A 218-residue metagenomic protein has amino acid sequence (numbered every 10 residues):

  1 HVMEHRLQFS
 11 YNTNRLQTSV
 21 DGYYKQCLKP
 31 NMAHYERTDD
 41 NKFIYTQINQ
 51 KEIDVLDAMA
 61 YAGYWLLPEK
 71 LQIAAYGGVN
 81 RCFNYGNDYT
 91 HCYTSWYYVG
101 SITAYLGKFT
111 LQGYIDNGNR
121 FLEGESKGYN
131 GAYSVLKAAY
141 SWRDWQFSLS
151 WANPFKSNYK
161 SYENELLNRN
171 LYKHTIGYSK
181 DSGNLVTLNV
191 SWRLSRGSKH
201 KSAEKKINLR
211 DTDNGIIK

Functional and structural regions predicted by a protein language model:
H1-A75, G86-T90, Y97: Outer membrane beta-barrel strand-and-loop segments of large Gram-negative receptors, especially TonB-dependent
M3, D54, T94, N130-A132 (+1 more regions): Residue-level preference for beta-strand/loop junctions
L7-T13, A58-Y64, V79, G100-A104 (+3 more regions): Residues on the lipid-exposed face of transmembrane beta-strands in outer-membrane beta-barrel proteins
T13-R15, Y24-L28, L66-P68, G77-Y85 (+5 more regions): Transmembrane beta-strands of outer-membrane beta-barrel pores
G22, P30-D39, C82-Y93, I115 (+3 more regions): Outer-membrane beta-barrel translocator domains and adjoining extracellular loop/strand segments of Gram-negative
L66, S126, I176-S179: Short proline/glycine-enriched turn/loop segments at secondary-structure junctions
N130-D144: Transmembrane beta-barrel strand/turn architecture of Gram-negative outer membrane proteins
W142-K218: C-terminal beta-signal and adjacent terminal beta-strands/loops of Gram-negative outer-membrane beta-barrel proteins
